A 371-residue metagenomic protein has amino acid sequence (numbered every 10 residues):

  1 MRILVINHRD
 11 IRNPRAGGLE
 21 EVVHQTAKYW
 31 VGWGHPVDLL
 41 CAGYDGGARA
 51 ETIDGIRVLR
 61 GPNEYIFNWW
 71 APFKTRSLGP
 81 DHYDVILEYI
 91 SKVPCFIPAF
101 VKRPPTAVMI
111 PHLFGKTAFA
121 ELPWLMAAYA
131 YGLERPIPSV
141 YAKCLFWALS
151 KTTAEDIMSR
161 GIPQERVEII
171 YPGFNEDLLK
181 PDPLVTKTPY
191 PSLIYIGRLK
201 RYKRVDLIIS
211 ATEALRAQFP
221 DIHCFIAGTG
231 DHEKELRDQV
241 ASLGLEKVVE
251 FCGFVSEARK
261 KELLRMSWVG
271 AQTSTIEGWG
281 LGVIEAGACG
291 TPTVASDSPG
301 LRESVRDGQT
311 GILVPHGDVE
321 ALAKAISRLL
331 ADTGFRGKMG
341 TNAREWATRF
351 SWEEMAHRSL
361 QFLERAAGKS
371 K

Functional and structural regions predicted by a protein language model:
L125-W147, E155-D156: Membrane-proximal helix-turn-helix segments that form the acceptor-binding/catalytic region of lipid-linked
W147, V185-T212: Conserved donor-binding/catalytic core segment of Leloir-type glycosyltransferases
T152, G173: Carbohydrate-associated surface elements
D221, A321, R328, F335-R349 (+1 more regions): A short, well-ordered alpha-helix in the C-terminal region of glycosyltransferases
R237-V255: Nucleotide-activated donor-binding/catalytic signature segment of Leloir-type glycosyltransferases, i.e., the conserved
T275: Aromatic "clamp/platform" in nucleotide-sugar-dependent glycosyltransferases that forms part of the donor/acceptor
V283, P292-A295: Short hydrophobic beta-strand element within catalytic cores of glycosyltransferases and related nucleotide-activated
D307-G308, I312-V319, R328-T333: Conserved acidic donor-binding segment of nucleotide-sugar-dependent glycosyltransferases
